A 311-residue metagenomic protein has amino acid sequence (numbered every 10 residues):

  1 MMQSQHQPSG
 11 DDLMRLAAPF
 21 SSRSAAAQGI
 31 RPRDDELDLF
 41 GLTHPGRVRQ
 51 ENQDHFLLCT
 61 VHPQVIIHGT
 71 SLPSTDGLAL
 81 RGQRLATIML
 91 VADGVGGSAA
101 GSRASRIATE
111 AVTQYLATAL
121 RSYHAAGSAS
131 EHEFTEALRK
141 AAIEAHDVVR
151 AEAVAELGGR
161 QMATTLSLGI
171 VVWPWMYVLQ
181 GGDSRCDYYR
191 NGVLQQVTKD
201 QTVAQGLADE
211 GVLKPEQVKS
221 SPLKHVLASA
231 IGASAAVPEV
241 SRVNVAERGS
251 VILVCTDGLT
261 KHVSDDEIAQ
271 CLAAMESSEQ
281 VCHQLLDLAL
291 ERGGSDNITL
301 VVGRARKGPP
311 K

Functional and structural regions predicted by a protein language model:
M1-K311: PP2C/PPM-type serine/threonine phosphatase catalytic domain
